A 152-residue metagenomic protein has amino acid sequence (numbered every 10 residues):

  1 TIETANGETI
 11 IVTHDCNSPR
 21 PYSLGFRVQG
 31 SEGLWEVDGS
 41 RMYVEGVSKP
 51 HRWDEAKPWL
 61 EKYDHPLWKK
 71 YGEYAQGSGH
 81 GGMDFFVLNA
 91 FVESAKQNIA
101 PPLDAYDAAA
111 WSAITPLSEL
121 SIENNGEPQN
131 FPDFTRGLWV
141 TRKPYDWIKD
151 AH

Functional and structural regions predicted by a protein language model:
T1-P21, R27, A109: Rossmann-like dinucleotide-binding domain that binds NAD(P)(H)
T1-T4, E32-L103, T141-H152: C-terminal glycine/acidic-rich active-site capping loop/insertion
T9-I11, L34, P128: Short, mixed charged/polar active-site loops that provide acid/base catalysis or chelate metal/phosphate cofactors
L24, S31, E127: Residues that flank catalytic or metal-binding motifs in active/ligand-binding sites
G79, M83-V87, I114-G126: Stable alpha-helical structural segments in soluble proteins, enriched in small hydrophobic residues
F91, A108, N125: Hydrophobic, well-ordered secondary-structure elements that form the walls of internal hydrophobic environments
D104-S112, S118: C-terminal structured "cap/appendage" subdomains that terminate the fold
S121-G137, W147-H152: C-terminal capping/lid region of NAD(P)-dependent oxidoreductase domains
